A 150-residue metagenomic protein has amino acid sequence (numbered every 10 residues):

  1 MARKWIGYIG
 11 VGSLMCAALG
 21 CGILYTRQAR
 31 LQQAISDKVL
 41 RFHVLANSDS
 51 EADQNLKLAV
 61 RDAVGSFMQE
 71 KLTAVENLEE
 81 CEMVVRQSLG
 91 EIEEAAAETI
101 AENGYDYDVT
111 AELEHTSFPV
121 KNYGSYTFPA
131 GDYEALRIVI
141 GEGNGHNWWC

Functional and structural regions predicted by a protein language model:
G7-I23: Hydrophobic membrane-insertion alpha-helices, especially the h-region of bacterial N-terminal signal peptides
G22-I35: Aromatic-capped interface at the extracytoplasmic side of an N-terminal signal-anchor transmembrane helix
D37-V39, N55, G104-D108, G131-A135 (+1 more regions): Extracytoplasmic
K38-L89: Early exported N-terminus immediately downstream of N-terminal targeting peptides
V39-L45, D108-E112, A135-V139, W149: Soluble periplasmic/extracytoplasmic beta-strand elements of cell-envelope proteins
L45-D49, E114-T116, G141-G145: Solvent-exposed coil/turn segments that connect beta secondary-structure elements in extracytoplasmic/periplasmic
L78-P119: Amphipathic, coiled-coil-like alpha-helical scaffolding segments used for oligomerization/assembly
S125-W149: Soluble extracytoplasmic domains of inner/organellar membrane proteins
